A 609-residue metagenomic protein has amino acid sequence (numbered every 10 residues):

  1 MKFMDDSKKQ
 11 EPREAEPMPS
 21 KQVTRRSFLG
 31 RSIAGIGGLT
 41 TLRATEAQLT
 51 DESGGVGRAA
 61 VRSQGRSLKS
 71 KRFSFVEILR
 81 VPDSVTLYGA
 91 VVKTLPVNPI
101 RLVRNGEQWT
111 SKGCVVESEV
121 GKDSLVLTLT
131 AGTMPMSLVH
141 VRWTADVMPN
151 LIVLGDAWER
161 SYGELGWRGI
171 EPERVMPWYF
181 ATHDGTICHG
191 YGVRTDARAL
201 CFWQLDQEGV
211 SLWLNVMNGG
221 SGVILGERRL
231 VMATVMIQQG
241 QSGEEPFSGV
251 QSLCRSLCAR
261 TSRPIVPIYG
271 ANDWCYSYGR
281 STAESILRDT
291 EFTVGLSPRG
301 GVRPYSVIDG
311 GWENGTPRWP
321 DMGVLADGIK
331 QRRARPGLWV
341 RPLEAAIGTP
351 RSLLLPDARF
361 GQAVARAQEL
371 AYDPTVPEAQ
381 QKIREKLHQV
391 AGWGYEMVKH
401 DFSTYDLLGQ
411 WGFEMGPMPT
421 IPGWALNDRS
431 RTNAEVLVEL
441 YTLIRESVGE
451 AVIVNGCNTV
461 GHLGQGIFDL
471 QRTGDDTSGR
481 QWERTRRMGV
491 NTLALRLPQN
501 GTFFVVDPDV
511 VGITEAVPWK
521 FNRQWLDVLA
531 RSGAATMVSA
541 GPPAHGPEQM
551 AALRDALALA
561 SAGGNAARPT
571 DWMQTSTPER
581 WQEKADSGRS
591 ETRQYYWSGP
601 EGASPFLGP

Functional and structural regions predicted by a protein language model:
M1-M18: N-terminal secretory signal peptides that target proteins for export/translocation
E14-I36: N-terminal secretory signal peptides and thylakoid transit peptides that target proteins across membranes
Q22, L42-K71: C-terminal segment of N-terminal export signals and the immediately downstream linker at the start of the mature
V61-S63, S67-G300, M397: Carbohydrate-recognition beta-sandwich/jelly-roll modules in extracellular/periplasmic carbohydrate-active proteins
V302-E515, F521, Q549, R554: Aromatic- and carboxylate-enriched substrate-binding clefts and catalytic-loop regions of carbohydrate-active enzymes
L526: Active-site loops and adjacent core secondary-structure elements that bind or stabilize anionic groups
L529-S532, M537-A540, W572-P609: Carbohydrate-binding surface patches
A530-S561: Catalytic cores of secreted or luminal carbohydrate-active enzymes
